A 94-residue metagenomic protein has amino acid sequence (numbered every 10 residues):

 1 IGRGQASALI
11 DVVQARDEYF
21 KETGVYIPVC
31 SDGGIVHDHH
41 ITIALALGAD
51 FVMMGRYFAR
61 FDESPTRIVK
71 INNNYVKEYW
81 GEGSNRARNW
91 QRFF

Functional and structural regions predicted by a protein language model:
G2-S31, V36-F94: Alpha/beta catalytic cores of nucleotide-metabolism and tRNA/nucleoside-modifying enzymes
